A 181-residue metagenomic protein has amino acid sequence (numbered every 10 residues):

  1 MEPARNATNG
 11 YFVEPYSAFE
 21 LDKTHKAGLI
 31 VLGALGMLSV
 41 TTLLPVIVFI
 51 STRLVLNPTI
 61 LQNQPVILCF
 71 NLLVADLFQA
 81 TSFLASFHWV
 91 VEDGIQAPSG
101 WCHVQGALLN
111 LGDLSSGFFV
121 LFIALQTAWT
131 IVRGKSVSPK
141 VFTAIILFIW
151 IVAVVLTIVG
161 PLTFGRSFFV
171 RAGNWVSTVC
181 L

Functional and structural regions predicted by a protein language model:
M1-L21, A172-C180: Extracellular/lumenal N-termini and interhelical loops of multi-pass eukaryotic membrane proteins
H25-L29, P65, N71-S138: Extracellular TM2-ECL1-early TM3 structural module of rhodopsin-like
H25-N57, L125: First transmembrane helix
G28-V31, I67, V141-F148: Alpha-helical transmembrane segments of integral membrane proteins
A34-M37, V74, L108, A144-I151: Hydrophobic residues within alpha-helical transmembrane segments of multi-pass solute transporters/permease subunits
T42-L54, Q79-F87, A153-T163: Membrane-embedded alpha-helices of multi-pass membrane proteins, especially ion channels and transporters
L56-P65, V91-G100, G165-C180: Interhelical loop segments of eukaryotic multi-pass membrane proteins
K135-S177: Fourth transmembrane helix
